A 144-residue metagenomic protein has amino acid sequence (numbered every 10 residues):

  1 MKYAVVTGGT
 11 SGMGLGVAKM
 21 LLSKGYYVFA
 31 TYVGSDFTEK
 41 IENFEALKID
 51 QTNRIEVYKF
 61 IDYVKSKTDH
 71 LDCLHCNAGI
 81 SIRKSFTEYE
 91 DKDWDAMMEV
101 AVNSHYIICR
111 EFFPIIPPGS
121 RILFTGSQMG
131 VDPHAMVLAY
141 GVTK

Functional and structural regions predicted by a protein language model:
T10-S11: Conserved glycine-rich cofactor-binding loop
K48-K59, D91: The beta1-alpha1 cofactor-binding region of Rossmann-like NAD(H)/NADP(H)-dependent oxidoreductases
N77-I82: Conserved NAD(P)H cofactor-binding loop of Rossmann-fold oxidoreductase domains
S85-F86, D93-D95: Substrate-binding pocket helix/loop in short-chain dehydrogenase/reductase
T87, D132-L138: Active-site loop immediately N-terminal to the catalytic Tyr-X3-Lys motif of short-chain dehydrogenase/reductase
C109, T143: Active-site helix of classical SDR
S127: Residue(s) in the substrate-gating loop at a strand-loop-helix junction that position the organic substrate next
